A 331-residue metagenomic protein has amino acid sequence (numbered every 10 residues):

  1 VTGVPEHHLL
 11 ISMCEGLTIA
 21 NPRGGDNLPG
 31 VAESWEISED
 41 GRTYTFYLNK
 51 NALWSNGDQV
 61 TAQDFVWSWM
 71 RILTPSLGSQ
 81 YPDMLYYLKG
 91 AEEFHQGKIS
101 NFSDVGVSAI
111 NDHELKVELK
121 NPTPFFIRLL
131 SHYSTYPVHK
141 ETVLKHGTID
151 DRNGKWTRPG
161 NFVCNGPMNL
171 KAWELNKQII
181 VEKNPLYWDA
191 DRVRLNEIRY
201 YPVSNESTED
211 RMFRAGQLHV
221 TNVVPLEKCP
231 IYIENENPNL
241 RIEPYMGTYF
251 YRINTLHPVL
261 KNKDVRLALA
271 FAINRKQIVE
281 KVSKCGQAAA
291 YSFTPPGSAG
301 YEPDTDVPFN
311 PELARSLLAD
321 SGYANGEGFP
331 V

Functional and structural regions predicted by a protein language model:
V1, E33, T43-F46, F65-S68 (+5 more regions): Short, well-ordered beta-strand elements
V1-D40, M70, N161-C164: N-terminal lobe/hinge region of extracytoplasmic solute-binding protein
V1-H8, V31, D58, F126-P137 (+1 more regions): A structural "hinge/loop" feature
N21-P22, H113, L119-E197, N205-S207 (+1 more regions): Gly/Pro-rich hinge or "lid" segments in bacterial periplasmic/extracellular proteins
E33-M84, K116-E118, E209-M212, V259: Aromatic- and charge-enriched surface segment that lines or borders ligand/interaction sites
Y47, D64-V66, L73, L77-K145: Surface-exposed binding/hinge segments that line and control ligand-binding clefts or catalytic entry sites
K171-E182, R199-H257, L267-A268, K276 (+1 more regions): Extracellular/periplasmic solute-recognition and catalytic clefts
E182-K183, K261-V331: Append "and occasionally in soluble cytosolic enzymes with long acidic Gly/Pro-rich linkers
